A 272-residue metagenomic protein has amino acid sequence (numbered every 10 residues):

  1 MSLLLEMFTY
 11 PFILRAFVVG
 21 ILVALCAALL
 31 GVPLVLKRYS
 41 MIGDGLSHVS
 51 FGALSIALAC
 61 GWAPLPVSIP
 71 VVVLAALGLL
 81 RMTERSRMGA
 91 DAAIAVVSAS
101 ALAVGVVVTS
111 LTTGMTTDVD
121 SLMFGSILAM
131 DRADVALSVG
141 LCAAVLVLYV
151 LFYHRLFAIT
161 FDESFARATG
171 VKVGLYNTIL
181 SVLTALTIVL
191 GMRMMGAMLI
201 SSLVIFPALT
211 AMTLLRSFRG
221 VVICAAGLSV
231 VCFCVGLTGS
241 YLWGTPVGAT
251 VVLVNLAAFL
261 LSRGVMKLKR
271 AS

Functional and structural regions predicted by a protein language model:
L3-R15, S86, I94-H154, V182: Transmembrane helix-bundle core of multi-pass membrane transporters and related energy-transducing complexes
L3-T9, M123-I127, L228-V265: C-terminal binding/interaction regions
A16-V19, P64-V72, D91-A95, V139 (+2 more regions): Loop-to-transmembrane alpha-helix initiation sites
I21, L25-L29, P70-G78, V104 (+5 more regions): Generic alpha-helical transmembrane segments of integral inner-membrane proteins, especially permease/transport modules
V32-M115, A211-I223, S240-W243, M266-L268: Short loop segments and helix-boundary regions at transmembrane helix junctions of multi-pass inner-membrane proteins
D134-P207: Helix-loop-helix "hairpin" substructures at the membrane interface of multi-pass membrane proteins
H154-R155, G264-S272: Membrane-interface capping segments at transmembrane-helix boundaries
M198-A249: Transmembrane alpha-helical segments in multi-pass inner-membrane proteins
